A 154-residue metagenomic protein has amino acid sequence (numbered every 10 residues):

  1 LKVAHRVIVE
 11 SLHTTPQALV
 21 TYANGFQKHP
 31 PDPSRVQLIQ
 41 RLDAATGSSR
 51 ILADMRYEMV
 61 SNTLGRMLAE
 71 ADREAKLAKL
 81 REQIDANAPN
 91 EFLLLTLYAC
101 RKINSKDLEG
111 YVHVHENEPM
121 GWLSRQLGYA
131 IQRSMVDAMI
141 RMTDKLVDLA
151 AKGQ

Functional and structural regions predicted by a protein language model:
L1-L19, M142: N-terminal Sec/ER secretory leader and immediately downstream segment of secreted/extracellular precursors
V3-A4, S34, L38, M55 (+4 more regions): Residue-level detector of well-ordered alpha-helical segments, enriched for hydrophobic/aromatic packing positions
V3-V7, A45, E58, V114 (+2 more regions): Short acidic/histidine-centered micro-motifs embedded in hydrophobic/aromatic stretches that mark compact functional
H5, H13, H29, H113-H115: Histidine (H) residue identity feature
L12-R101, S105: Extended amphipathic alpha-helical interaction segments
A86, E91-Q154: A cross-kingdom marker for long, charged
